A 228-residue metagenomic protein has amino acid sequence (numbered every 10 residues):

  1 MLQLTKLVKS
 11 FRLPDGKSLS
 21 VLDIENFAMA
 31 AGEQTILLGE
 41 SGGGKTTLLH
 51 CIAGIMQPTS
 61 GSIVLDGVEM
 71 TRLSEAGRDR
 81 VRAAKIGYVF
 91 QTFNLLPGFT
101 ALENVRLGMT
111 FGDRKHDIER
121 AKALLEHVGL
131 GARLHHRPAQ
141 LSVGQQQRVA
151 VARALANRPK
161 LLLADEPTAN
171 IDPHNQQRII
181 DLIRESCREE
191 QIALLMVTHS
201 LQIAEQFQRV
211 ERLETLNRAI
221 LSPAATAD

Functional and structural regions predicted by a protein language model:
L2, K6-L213: ABC family nucleotide-binding domain
T215-D228: Conserved beta-strand-loop-alpha-helix hinge in the C-terminal portion of ABC ATPase nucleotide-binding domains
